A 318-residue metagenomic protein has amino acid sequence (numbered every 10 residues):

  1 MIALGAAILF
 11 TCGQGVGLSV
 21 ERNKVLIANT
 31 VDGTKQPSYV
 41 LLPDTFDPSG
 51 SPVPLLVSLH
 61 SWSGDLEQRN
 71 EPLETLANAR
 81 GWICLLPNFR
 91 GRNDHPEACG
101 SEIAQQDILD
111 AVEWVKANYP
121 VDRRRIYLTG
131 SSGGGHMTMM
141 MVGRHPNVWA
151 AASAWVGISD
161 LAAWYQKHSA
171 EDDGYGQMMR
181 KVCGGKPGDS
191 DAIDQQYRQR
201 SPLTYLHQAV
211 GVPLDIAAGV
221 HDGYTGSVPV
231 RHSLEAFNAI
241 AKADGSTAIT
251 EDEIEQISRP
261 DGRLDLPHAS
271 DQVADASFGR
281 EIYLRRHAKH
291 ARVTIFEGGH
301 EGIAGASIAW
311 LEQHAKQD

Functional and structural regions predicted by a protein language model:
A7-V53, G133, K181, G185 (+3 more regions): A domain-start/cap signature at the N-terminus of enzymes
F46-E97, L161-A162, Y224-G226: Short substrate-entry loop that stabilizes the transition state in hydrolases
S63, Q68, A150-A151, G157-I158 (+2 more regions): Mobile cap/lid helix-loop segments that gate and shape the active-site cleft of serine hydrolases
C99-Y119: Alpha/beta-hydrolase active-site loop
P120-S132: Alpha/beta-hydrolase fold nucleophile elbow
G135-P146: Short glycine-enriched nucleophile-adjacent loop and the immediately C-terminal alpha-helix near the catalytic center
P187-G188, V220-K289: Active-site-adjacent alpha-helix of alpha/beta-hydrolase-fold enzymes
I216-A218: Short beta-strand/loop motif that positions the catalytic acidic residue of the alpha/beta-hydrolase fold
